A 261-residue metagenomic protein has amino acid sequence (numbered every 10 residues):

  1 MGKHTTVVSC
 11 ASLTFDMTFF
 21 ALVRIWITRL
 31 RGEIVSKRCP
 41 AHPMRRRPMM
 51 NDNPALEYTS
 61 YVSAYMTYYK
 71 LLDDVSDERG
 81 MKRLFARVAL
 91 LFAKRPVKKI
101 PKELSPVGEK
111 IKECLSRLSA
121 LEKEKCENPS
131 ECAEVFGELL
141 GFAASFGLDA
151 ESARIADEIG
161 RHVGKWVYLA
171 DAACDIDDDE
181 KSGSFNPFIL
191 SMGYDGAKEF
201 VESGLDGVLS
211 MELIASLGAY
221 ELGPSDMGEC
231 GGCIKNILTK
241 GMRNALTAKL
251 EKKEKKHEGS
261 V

Functional and structural regions predicted by a protein language model:
M1-E158, L169-I214, Y220-G232, G241 (+4 more regions): Acidic catalytic motifs of isoprenoid enzymes
I159-G164: Membrane-embedded alpha-helical segments that form the functional core of polytopic membrane enzymes, especially those
